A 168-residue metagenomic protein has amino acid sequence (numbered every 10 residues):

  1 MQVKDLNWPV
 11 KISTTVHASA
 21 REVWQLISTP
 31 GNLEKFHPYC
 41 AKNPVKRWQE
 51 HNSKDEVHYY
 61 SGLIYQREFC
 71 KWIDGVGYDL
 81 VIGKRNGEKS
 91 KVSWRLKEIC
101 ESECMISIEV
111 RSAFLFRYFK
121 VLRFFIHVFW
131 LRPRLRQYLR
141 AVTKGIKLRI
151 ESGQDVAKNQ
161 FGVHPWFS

Functional and structural regions predicted by a protein language model:
M1-Q49, W166-S168: Hydrophobic ligand-binding cavity/cleft-lining segments
S13-H17, E68, R95: Generic structural detector for well-ordered beta-strands
K35, P44-K91, E101-M105, R140-V156 (+1 more regions): Glycine-rich portal/gate segments that line the openings of hydrophobic small-molecule binding cavities
K84-A141, A157-N159: Beta-strand/loop substructures that line and gate deep hydrophobic ligand-binding cavities in soluble
